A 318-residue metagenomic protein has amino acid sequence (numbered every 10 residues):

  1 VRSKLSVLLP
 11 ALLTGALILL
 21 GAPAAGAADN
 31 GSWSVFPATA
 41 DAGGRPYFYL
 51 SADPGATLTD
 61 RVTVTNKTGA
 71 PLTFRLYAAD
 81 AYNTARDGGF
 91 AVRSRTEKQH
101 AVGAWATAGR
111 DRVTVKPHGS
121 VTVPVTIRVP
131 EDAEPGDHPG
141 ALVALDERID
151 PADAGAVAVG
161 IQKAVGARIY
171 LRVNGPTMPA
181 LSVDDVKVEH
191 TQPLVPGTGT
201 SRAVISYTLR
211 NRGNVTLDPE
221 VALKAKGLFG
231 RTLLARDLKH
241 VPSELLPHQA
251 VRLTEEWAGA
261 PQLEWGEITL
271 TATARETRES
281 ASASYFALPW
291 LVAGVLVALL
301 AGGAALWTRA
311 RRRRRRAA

Functional and structural regions predicted by a protein language model:
V1-A28, L299-R311: Secretory targeting and sorting signals
I18-W33, V62, E279-V292, A310-R313: C-terminal region of N-terminal signal peptides and the immediate post-cleavage residues of exported proteins
N30, S34-T39, G69-K98, N214-R231: Short acidic, flexible loop segments centered on an aromatic residue
S34-T68, L72, R112, V183-T200: Beta-sheet-dominated interaction scaffolds and their linkers
A40-G44, G88-D111, G227-K239, R278: Short beta-strand and strand-turn-strand segments in soluble, beta-rich domains
P54, V113-V121, V241-V251: Short proline/glycine- and polar residue-rich coil/turn motifs
T57-T65, G69-A78, A85-R86, K98-V157: Ligand-binding face of N-terminal immunoglobulin V-set domains in extracellular IgSF glycoproteins
G175-V297, A301-R309: Membrane-proximal extracellular "stem/stalk" segments of glycoproteins immediately N-terminal to a transmembrane helix
